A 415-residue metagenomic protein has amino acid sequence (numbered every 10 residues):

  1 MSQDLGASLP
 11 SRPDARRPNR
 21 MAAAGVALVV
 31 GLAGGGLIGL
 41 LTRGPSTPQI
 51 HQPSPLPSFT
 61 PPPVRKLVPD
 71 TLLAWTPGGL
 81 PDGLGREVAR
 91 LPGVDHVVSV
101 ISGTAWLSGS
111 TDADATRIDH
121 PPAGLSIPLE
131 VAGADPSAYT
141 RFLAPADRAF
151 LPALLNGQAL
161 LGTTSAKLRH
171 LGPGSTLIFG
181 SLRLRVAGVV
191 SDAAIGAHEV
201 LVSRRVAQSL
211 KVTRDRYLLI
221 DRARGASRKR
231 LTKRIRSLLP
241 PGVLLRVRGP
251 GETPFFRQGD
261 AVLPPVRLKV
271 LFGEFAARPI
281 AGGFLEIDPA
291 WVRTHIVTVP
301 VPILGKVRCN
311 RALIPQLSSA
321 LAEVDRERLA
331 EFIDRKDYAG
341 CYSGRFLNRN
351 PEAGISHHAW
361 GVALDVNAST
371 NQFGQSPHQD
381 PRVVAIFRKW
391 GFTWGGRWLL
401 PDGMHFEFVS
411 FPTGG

Functional and structural regions predicted by a protein language model:
S8-V29: N-terminal export and membrane-targeting signals
T42-D82: Membrane-interface junction motifs in transport/secretion proteins
H51-P57, S99-A153: The feature marks short, hydrophobic/small-residue-biased sequence motifs that occur predominantly
T71-A74, A166, T213-R236: A short beta-strand structural signal in non-transmembrane regions
G85-V100: Short acidic amphipathic segments
S126-A134, F142-L219: Hydrophobic secondary-structure segments that place a key small or acidic residue at a functional site
A276-D334: Active-site acidic/histidine clusters and adjacent loop/turn architecture that either coordinate catalytic ions
P351-G415: Catalytic cores and adjacent binding grooves of peptidoglycan-active enzymes
